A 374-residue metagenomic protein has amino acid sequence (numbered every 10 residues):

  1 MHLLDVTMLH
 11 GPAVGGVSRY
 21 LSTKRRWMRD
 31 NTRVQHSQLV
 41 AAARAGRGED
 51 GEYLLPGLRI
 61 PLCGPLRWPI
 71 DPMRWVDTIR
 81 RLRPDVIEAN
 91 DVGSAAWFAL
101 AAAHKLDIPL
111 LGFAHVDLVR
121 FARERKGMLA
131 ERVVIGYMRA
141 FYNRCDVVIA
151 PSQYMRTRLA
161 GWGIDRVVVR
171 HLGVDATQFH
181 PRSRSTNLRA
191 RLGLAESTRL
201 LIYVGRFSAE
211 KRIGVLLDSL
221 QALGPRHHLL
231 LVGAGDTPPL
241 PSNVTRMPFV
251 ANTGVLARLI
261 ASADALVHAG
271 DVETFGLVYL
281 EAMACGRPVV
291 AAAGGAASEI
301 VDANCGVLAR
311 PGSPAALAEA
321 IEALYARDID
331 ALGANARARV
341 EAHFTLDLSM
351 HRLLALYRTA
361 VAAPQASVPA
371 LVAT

Functional and structural regions predicted by a protein language model:
M1-A45, D50, L54, Q221 (+1 more regions): N-terminal subdomain of nucleotide-sugar transferases
L4, L194-K211, L217-Q221: Conserved donor-binding/catalytic core segment of Leloir-type glycosyltransferases
F121, V169, P239-L240, A293-L308: Short acidic/histidine- and often glycine-rich active-site loop of Leloir-type glycosyltransferases that engages
I135-R184: Donor nucleotide-sugar binding/catalytic pocket of nucleotide-sugar-dependent glycosyltransferases
F249, D302-A303, V307-P314, I321-D328: Conserved acidic donor-binding segment of nucleotide-sugar-dependent glycosyltransferases
D271: Aromatic "clamp/platform" in nucleotide-sugar-dependent glycosyltransferases that forms part of the donor/acceptor
P288-A292: Short hydrophobic beta-strand element within catalytic cores of glycosyltransferases and related nucleotide-activated
D330-R352: A short, well-ordered alpha-helix in the C-terminal region of glycosyltransferases
